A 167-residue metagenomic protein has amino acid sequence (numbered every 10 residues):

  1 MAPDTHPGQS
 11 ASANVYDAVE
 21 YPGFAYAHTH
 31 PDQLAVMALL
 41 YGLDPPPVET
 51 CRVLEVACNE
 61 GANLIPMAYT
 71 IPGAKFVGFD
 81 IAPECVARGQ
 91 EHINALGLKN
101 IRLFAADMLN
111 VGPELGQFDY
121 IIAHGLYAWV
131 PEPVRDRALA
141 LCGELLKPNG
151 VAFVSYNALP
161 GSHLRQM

Functional and structural regions predicted by a protein language model:
A18, P22-C51, P66: Conserved alpha-helix/loop element of class I SAM-dependent methyltransferases that forms part of the SAM/SAH-binding
E60-G73: Conserved SAM-binding loop of SAM-dependent methyltransferases across substrates and taxa, primarily the Class I
K75-D80: Conserved SAM-binding motif I beta-strand of class I
A82-E84: Conserved SAM/SAH-binding beta-strand->alpha-helix loop
G97-M108: Conserved SAM-binding strand-loop segment of SAM-dependent methyltransferases
G112-I121: A short acidic, Gly/Pro-enriched loop at the edge of an enzyme's catalytic core that lines a small-molecule cofactor
D136-P148: A short glycine-rich, Lys/Arg-flanked "PGG" loop and its adjoining helix->strand segment in the class I
V151-M167: Conserved class I S-adenosyl-L-methionine
